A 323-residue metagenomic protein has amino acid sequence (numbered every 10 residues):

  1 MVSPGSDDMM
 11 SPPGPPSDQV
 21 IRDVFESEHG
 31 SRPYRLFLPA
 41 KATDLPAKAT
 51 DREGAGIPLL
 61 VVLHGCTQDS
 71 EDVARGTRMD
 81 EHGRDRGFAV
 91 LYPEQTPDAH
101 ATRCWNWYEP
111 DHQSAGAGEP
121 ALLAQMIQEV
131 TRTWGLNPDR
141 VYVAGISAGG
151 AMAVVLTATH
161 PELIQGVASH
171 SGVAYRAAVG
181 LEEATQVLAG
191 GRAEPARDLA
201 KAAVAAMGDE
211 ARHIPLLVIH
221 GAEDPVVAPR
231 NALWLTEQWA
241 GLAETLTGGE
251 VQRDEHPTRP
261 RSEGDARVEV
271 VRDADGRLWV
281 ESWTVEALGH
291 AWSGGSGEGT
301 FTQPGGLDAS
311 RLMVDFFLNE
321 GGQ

Functional and structural regions predicted by a protein language model:
M1-L59, E71-T77, E81-D85, A89 (+8 more regions): A domain-start/cap signature at the N-terminus of enzymes
I57, G65-D69, L288: Active-site glycine-rich loops that stabilize anionic/oxyanionic intermediates across multiple enzyme folds
V62-G65, Y92, T284: Structural cue for short, hydrophobic secondary-structure segments
E94-G118: Cap/lid segment of the alpha/beta-hydrolase catalytic domain
D111-W134, V155: Alpha/beta-hydrolase active-site loop
L163-A177: A conserved short beta-strand
V218-H220, D224: Short beta-strand/loop motif that positions the catalytic acidic residue of the alpha/beta-hydrolase fold
V226-N231, S293: Conserved alpha/beta-hydrolase "acid-adjacent" motif
